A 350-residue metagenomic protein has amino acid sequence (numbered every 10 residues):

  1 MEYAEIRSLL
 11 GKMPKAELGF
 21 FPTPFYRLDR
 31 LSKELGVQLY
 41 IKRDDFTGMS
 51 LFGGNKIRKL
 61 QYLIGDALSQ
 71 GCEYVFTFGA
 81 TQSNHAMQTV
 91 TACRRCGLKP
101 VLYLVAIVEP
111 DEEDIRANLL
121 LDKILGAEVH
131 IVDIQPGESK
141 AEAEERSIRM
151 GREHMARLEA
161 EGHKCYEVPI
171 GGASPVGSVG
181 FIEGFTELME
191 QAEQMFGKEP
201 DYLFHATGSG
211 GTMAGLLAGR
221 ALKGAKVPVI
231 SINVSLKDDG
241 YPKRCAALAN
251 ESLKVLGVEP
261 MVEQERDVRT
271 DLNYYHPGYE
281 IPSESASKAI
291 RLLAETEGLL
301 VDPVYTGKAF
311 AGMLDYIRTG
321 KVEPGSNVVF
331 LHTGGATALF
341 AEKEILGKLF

Functional and structural regions predicted by a protein language model:
M1-F350: PLP-dependent amino-acid enzyme catalytic core
